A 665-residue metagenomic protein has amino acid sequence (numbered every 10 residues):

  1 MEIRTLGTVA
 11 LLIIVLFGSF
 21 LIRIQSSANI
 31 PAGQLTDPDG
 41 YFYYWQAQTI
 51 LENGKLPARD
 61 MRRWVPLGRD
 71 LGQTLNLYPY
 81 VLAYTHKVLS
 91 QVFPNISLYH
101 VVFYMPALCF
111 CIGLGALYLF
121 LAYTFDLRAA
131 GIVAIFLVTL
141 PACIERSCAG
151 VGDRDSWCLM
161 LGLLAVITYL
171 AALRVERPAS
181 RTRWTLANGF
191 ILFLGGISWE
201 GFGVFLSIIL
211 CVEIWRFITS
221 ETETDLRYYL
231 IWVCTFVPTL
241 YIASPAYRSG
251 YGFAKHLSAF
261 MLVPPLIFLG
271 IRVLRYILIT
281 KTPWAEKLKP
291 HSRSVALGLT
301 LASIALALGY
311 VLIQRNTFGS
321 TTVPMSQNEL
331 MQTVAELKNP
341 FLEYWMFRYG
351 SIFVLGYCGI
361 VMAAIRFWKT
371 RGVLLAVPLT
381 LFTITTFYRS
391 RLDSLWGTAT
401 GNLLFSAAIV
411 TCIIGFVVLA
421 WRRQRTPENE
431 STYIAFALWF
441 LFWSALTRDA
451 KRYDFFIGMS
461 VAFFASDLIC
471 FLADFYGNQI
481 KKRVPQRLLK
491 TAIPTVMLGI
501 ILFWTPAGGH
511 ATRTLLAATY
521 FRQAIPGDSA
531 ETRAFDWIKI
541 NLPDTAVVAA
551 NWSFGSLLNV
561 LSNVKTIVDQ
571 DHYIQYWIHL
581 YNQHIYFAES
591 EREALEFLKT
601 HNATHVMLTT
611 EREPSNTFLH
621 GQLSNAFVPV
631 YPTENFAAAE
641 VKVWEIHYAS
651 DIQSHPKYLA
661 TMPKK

Functional and structural regions predicted by a protein language model:
M1-S27, P38, G131, I279 (+4 more regions): Start-transfer (signal-anchor) and selected internal transmembrane alpha helices of multi-pass inner/ER membrane
E2-G40, W45-Q46, E52, R59-R62 (+5 more regions): Transmembrane signal-anchor helices characteristic of membrane glycosylation enzymes that use polyprenol
S19-F20, M105-Y123, R128-E176, R181-I218 (+2 more regions): Membrane-embedded helix bundles of polyisoprenyl
I22-T124, A129-F136, L140-L163, G195: Active-site lumenal/periplasmic loops and adjacent helix-entry segments of GT-C-fold, multi-pass membrane
L35, G54, I112, K481-K665: Extracytoplasmic
F205-A296, F471-K481: Perimembrane helix-loop-helix junctions
L257-R275, V295-A420, E430-Y433: Alpha-helical transmembrane segments at the extracellular/periplasmic loop-to-helix junctions of multi-pass membrane
G397-V410, L446-K481, V496: Hydrophobic/aromatic-rich transmembrane helices and adjacent perimembrane loops
